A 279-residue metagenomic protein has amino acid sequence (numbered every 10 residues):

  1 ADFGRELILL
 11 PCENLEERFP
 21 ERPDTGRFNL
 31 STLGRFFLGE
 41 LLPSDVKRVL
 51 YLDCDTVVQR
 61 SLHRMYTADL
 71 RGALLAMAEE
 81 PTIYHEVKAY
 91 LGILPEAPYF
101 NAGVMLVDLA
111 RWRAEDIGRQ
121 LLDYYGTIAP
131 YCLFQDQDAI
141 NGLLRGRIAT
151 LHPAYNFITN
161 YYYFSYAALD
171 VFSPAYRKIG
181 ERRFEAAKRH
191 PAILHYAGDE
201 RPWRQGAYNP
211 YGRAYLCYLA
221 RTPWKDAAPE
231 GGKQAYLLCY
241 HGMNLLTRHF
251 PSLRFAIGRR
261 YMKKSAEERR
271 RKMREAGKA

Functional and structural regions predicted by a protein language model:
D2-E40: Active-site-proximal specificity loops/subdomain of glycosyltransferases
F19-L30, Y90-L94, S165-D170: Short, surface-exposed amphipathic charged segments that create phosphate/polyanion-binding patches used for binding
V49: Short aromatic/hydrophobic "clamp" motif used to bind/position activated sugar donors
L52: Catalytic metal- and UDP-sugar-binding loop of GT-A-like glycosyltransferases, i.e., residues flanking the conserved
T56-L91: Conserved donor-nucleotide/metal-binding helix-loop-beta segment in metal-dependent transferases, i.e., the alpha-helix
I93-V104: A recurrent flexible, glycine/aromatic-enriched loop bordering the glycosyltransferase active site that acts as
G103-W112: Short glycine- and hydrophobic/aromatic-rich loop-to-beta-strand nucleating segment in the catalytic cores
A114-A279: A glycosyltransferase accessory/donor-loop signature
